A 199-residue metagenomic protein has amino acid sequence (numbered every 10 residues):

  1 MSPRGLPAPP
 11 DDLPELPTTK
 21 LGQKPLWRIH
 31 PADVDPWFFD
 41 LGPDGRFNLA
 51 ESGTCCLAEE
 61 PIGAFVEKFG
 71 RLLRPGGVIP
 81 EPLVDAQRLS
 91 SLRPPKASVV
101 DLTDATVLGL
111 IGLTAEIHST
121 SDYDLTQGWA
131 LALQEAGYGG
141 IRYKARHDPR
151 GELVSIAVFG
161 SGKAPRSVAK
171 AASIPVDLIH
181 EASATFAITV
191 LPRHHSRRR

Functional and structural regions predicted by a protein language model:
M1-G42, R46, P75-R199: Active-site and NAD+-binding cores of ADP-ribose-processing enzymes
R46-P75: Extended catalytic/binding region for NAD+/ADP-ribose chemistry, centered on the ART fold
